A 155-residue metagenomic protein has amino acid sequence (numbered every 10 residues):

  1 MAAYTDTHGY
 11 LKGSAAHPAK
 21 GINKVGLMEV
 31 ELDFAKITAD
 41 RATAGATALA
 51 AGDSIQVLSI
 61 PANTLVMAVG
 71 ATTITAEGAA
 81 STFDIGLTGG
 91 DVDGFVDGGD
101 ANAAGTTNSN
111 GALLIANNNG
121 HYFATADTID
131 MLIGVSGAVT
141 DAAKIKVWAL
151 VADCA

Functional and structural regions predicted by a protein language model:
A2-A155: Surface-exposed, low-hydrophobicity beta-strand/loop segments enriched in small/polar/acidic residues
